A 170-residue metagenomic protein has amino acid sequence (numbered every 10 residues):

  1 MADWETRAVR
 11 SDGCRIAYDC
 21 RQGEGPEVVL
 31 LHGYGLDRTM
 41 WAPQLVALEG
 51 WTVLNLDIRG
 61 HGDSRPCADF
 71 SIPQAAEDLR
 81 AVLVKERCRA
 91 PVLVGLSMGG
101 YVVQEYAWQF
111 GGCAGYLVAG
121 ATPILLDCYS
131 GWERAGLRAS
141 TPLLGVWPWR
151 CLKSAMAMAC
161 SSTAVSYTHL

Functional and structural regions predicted by a protein language model:
A2-R15: N-terminal cap/lid segment of alpha/beta-hydrolase-fold proteins
C14-R65: Conserved HGGG/HGGXW glycine-rich cap/lid loop of the alpha/beta-hydrolase fold
E27, T52, A90-V92, A114-G115: Structural signature of beta-strand start/N-cap positions in the alpha/beta core of ABC transporter nucleotide-binding
A42-P43, L54-V94, M98: Active-site loop/oxyanion-hole signature of alpha/beta-hydrolase fold enzymes
G100-G111: Short glycine-enriched nucleophile-adjacent loop and the immediately C-terminal alpha-helix near the catalytic center
W108, Y116-G145: Flexible "cap/lid" loop of the alpha/beta hydrolase fold
A139, W147-P148, L152-A155: Ligand-binding pocket scaffold of soluble enzyme catalytic domains
T168-H169: Conserved small/polar residues in nucleotide/adenosyl-binding loops
